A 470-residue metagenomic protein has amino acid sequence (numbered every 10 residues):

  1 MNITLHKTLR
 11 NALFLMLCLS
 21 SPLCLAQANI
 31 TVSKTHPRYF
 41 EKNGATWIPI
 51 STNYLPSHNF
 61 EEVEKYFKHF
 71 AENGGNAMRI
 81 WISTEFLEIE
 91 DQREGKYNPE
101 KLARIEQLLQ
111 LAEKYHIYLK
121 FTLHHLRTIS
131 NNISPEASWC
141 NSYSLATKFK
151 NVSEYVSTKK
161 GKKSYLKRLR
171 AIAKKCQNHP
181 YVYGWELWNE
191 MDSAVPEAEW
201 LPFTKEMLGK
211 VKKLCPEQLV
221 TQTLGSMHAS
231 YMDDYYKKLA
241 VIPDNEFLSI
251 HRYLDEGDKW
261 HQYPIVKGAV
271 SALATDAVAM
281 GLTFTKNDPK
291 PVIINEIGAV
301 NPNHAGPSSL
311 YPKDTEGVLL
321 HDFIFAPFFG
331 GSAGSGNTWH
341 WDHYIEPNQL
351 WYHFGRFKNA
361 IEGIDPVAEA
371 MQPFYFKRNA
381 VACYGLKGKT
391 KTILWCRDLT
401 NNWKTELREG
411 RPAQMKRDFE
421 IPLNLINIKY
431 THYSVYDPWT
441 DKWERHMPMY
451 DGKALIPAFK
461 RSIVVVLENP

Functional and structural regions predicted by a protein language model:
N2-L13: Bacterial N-terminal signal peptides that target proteins for export
S21-P22: N-terminal signal peptide c-region/cleavage motif recognized by signal peptidases
A28, P37-R38, C383, R445: Residue-level detector of beta-strand structural context in well-folded domains
N29-K259, P264-S271, D276: Active-site mouth of glycoside hydrolases
T122, T223, N295, N337-T338: Generic beta-sheet signal
N189-S193, R252-K267, D276-E316, D342: Active-site clefts of carbohydrate-active enzymes
T283, D288-V292, V300-P302, E316-M447 (+1 more regions): Aromatic- and carboxylate-lined catalytic core of secreted/periplasmic carbohydrate-active enzymes
M449-A454: Short, solvent-exposed S/T- and G/P-enriched segments that are highly enriched in secreted/extracellular and lumenal
